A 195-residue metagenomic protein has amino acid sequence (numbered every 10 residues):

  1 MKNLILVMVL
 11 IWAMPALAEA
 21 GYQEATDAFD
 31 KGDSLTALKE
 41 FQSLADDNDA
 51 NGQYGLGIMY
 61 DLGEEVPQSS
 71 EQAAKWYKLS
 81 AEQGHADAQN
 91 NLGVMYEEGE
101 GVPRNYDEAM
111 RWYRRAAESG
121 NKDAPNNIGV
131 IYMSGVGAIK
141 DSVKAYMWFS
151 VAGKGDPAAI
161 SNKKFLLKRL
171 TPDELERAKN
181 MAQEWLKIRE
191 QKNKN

Functional and structural regions predicted by a protein language model:
M1-I5: Positively charged n-region of N-terminal signal peptides that target proteins for export
A13-P15: N-terminal signal peptide c-region/cleavage motif recognized by signal peptidases
G21, F29-D33, D46-D49, L62-E64 (+8 more regions): Short helix-capping/linker turns of helical repeat alpha-solenoids
G21-A28, E40-L44, G55-L62, N91-E98 (+3 more regions): Hydrophobic face of amphipathic alpha-helices that form TPR/SEL1-like repeat modules and related alpha-solenoid
E24, D156-N195: Terminal, low-structured helical/coil segments at or just beyond the last alpha-helical repeat
